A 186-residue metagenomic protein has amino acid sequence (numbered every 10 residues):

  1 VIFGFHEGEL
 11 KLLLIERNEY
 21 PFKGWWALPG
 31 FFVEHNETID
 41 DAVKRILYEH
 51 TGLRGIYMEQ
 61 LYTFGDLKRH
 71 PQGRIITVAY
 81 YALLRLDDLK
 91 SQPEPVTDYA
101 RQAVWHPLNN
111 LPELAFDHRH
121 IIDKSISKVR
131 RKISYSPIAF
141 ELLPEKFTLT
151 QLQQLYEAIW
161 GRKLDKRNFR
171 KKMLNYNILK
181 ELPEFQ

Functional and structural regions predicted by a protein language model:
V1, E7, E37-A42, L53: Accessory alpha/beta interaction modules
V1-W26: N-terminal strand-loop-strand
A27-N36, E141-L142: Short histidine-centered catalytic/ligand-binding loop motif
H35-E37, E145, A158: Active-site acidic-Proline motif in GNAT/NAT acetyltransferases
D40-K44, Y48-P95, L108-N110, R130-A139 (+1 more regions): Active-site segment of metal-dependent pyrophosphate-handling enzymes, primarily the Nudix hydrolase catalytic core
Q92-I133, L142-L155, N168-I178: NUDIX/MutT-family hydrolases
Q154-K163: Short helix-coil junctions and helix-kink-helix linkers
P183-F185: Short, Lys/Arg-rich nucleic-acid/phosphate-binding segment
